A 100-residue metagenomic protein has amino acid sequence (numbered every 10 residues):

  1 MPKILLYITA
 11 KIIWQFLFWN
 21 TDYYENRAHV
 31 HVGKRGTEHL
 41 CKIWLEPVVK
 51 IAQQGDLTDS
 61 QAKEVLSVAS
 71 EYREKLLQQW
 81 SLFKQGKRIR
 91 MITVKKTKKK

Functional and structural regions predicted by a protein language model:
M1-G33: N-terminal first-folded block
P2, K95-K100: Short acidic DE-rich linear segments
L5, L40, L45-E46, A62-V65 (+1 more regions): Low-complexity, intrinsically disordered short peptide segments enriched in small/polar/basic residues
Y7-I8, P47, Q78: Generic detector of low-complexity/intrinsically disordered segments and short hydrophobic N-terminal stretches
T21-S60: A short, structured beta-strand/loop element
G55-K96: Well-ordered alpha/beta subsegment
